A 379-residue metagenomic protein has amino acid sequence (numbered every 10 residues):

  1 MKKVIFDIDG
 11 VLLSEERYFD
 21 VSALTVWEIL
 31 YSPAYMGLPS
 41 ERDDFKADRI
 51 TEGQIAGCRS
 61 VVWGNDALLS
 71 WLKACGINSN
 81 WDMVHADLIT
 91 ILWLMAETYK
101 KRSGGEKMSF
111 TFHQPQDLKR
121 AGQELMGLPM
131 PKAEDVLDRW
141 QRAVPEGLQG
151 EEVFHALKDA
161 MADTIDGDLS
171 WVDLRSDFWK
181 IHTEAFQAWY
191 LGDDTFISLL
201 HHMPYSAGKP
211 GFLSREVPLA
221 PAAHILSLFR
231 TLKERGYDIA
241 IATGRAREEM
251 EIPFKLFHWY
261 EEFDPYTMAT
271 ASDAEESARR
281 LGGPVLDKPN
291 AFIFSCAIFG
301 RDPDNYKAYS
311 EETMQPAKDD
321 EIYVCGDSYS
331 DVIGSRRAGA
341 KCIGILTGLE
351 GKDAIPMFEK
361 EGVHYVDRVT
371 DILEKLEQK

Functional and structural regions predicted by a protein language model:
M1-V62, D82-H85: Active-site neighborhood of HAD-like aspartate-dependent phosphohydrolases
S22, A74-C75, L128, A133-F178 (+3 more regions): Substrate-recognition element of Asp-dependent hydrolases with the DxDx(T/V) motif
D43-W189: Non-catalytic, alpha-helical, charged scaffold/linker segments that couple or flank catalytic or architectural cores
Y205-K209, L213-S214, P218-L226, R230 (+2 more regions): Substrate-recognition "cap/lid" segment bordering the active-site pocket of phosphatases
F229-K233, I298, V332-R336: Surface-exposed amphipathic alpha-helices with a cationic face
G244, Y323-Y365: Acidic, Mg2+-coordinating phosphoryl-transfer loop and its flanking beta/alpha structural elements, shared across
A269-T270, V363-I372: Short acidic-hydrophobic, aromatic-tinged amphipathic segments that line or gate anion-handling sites
D371-K379: Short amphipathic alpha-helix with an adjacent loop that forms part of the alpha/beta core around
